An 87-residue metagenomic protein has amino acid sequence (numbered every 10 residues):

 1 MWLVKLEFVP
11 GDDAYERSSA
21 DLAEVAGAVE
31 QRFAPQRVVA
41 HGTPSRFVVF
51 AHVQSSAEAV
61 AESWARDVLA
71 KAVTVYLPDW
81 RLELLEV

Functional and structural regions predicted by a protein language model:
M1-V87: Long, contiguous binding/interaction regions
